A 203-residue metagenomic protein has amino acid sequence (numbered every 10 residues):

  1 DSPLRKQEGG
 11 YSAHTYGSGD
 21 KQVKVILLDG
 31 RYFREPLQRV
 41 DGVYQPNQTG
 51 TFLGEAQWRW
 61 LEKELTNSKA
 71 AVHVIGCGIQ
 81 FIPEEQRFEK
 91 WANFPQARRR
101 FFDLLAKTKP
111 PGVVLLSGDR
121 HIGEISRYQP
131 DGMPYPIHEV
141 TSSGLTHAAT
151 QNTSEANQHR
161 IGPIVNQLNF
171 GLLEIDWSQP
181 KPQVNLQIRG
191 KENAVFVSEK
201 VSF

Functional and structural regions predicted by a protein language model:
D1-F203: Long, structured stretches of catalytic cores involved in phosphate-ester chemistry, encompassing
